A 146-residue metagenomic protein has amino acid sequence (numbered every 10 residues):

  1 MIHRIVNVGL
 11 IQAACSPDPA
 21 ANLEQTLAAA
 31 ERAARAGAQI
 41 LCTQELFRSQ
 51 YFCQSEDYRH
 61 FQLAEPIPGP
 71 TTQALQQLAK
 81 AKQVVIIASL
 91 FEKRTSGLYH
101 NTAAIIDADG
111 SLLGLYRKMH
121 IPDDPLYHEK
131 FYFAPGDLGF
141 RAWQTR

Functional and structural regions predicted by a protein language model:
M1-V8, A142-R146: Beta-strand-turn-beta hairpins that frame and shape the catalytic cleft of phosphate-ester-processing enzymes
R4, K82-I87, G97-H100: Short, basic and Ser/Thr-rich N-terminal targeting/leader segments
V8, N22, A30-R59, A79 (+1 more regions): Active-site beta-strand/loop signature of hydrolases that rely on acidic residues for catalysis
Q12-P17: Short polar catalytic/cofactor-binding loops
Q54-Q62, D124-Y127: Short glycine/proline- and charge-enriched loop/turn segments that cap or connect secondary-structure elements
E65-I67, Q77, R94-R146: Active-site catalytic loop in hydrolytic enzyme cores
P68-K93: A short, hydrophobic beta-strand-centered structural micro-motif
